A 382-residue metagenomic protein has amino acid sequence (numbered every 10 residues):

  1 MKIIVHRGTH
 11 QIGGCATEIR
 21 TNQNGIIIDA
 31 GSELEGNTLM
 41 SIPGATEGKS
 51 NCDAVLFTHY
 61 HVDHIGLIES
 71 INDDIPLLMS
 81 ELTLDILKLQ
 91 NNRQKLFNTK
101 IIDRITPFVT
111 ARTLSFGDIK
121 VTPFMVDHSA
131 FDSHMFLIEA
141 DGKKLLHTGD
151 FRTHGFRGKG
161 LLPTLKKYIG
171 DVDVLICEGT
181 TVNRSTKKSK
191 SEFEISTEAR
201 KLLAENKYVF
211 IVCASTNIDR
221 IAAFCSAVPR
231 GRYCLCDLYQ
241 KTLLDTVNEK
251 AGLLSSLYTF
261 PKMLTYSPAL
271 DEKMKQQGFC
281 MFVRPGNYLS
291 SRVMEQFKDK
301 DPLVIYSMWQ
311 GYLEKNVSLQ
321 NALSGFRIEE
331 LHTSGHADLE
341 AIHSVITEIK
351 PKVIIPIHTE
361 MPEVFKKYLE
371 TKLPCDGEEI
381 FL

Functional and structural regions predicted by a protein language model:
M1-L56, V62-D219, A223-S226: His/Asp/Glu-rich metal-coordinating catalytic cores of metallo-dependent phosphodiesterases/hydrolases acting on
E18, H134-E348: Metal-dependent phosphodiesterase/nuclease catalytic metal-binding core
H61-D63, L84, T110-A111, Y239-K241 (+2 more regions): Short, polar loop motifs at secondary-structure junctions
E69-N72, L114-F116, M294-D299, E363-L369: Short loop/helix-cap segments at secondary-structure boundaries that form the rim of catalytic
R104-A111, Y258-P268, K372-P374: Short acidic-hydrophobic, aromatic-tinged amphipathic segments that line or gate anion-handling sites
T110-L114, D301, C375-F381: Glycine-centered loop/turn motifs
E329, E348-I349, E363-L382: Short acidic, glycine/proline-enriched helix-loop-strand junctions
I354: Hydrophobic, well-ordered secondary-structure elements that form the walls of internal hydrophobic environments
